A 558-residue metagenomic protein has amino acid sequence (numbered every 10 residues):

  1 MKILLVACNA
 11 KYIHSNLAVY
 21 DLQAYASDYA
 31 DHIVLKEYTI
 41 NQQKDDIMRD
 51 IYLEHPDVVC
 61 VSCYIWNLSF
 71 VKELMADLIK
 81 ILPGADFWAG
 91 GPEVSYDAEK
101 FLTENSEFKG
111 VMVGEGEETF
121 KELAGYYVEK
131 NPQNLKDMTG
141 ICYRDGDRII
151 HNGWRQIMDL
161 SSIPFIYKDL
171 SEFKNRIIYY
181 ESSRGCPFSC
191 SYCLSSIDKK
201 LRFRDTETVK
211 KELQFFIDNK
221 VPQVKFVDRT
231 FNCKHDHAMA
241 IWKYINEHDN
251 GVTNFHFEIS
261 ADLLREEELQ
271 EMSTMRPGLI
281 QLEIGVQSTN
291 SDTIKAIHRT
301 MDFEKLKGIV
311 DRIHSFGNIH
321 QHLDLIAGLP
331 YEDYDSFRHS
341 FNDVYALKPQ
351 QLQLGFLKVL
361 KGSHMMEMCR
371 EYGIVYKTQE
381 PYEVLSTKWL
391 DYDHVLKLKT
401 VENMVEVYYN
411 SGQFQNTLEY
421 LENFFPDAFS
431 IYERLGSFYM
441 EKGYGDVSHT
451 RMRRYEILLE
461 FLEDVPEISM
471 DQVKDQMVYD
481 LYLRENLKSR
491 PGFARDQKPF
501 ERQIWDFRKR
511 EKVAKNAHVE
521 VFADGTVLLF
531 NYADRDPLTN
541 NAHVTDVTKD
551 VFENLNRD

Functional and structural regions predicted by a protein language model:
M1-L4, M138-S182: N-terminal [4Fe-4S]-dependent radical SAM core
M1-Y20: A short, flexible N-terminal coil/short beta segment enriched in small residues
K2, A18, Y25, Y29-Q156: Glycine-rich beta-alpha loop elements in corrinoid/cobalamin-binding modules across cobalamin-dependent enzymes
K2-V6, K44, I51, D57 (+1 more regions): Radical SAM enzyme core and accessory elements
H55-V59, V221, P349-Q350: Proline-aspartate-enriched helix->loop->beta-strand connector
S161-S315, I319: Radical SAM [4Fe-4S] cluster-binding motif and immediate context
H235, E247-N250, H256-L263, E267-I431: A structural motif corresponding to the C-terminal lobe/cap of the Radical SAM core domain
